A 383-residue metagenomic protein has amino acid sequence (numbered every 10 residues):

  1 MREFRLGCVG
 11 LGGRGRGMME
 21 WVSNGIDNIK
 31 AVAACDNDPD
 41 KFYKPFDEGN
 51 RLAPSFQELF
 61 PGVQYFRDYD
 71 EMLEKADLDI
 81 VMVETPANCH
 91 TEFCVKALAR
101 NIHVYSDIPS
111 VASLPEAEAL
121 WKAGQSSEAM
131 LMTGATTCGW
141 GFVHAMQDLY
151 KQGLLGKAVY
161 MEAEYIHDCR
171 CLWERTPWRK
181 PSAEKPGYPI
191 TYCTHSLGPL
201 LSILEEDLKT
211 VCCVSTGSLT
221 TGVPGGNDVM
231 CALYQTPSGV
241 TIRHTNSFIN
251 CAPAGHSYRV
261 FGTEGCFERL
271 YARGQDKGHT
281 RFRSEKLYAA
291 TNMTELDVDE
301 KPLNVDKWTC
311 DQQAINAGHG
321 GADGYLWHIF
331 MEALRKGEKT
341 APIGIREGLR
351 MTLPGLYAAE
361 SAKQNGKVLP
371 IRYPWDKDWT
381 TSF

Functional and structural regions predicted by a protein language model:
M1-L59: N-terminal Rossmann-like dinucleotide-binding module
E3-G7, K157-Y160, T241: Residues that mark the start of a beta-strand
G10, M130, T137-P224, M230-C231 (+1 more regions): Predominantly a Rossmann-like dinucleotide-binding segment in NAD(P)-dependent oxidoreductases
N28-A31, A333-M351: Glycine- and charged-residue-rich phosphate/anionic-cofactor binding loop of Rossmann-like
E58, G62-L78: A structured beta-alpha segment of the ubiquitous adenosine-cofactor-binding alpha/beta core
R67, S106, T133, C212-S215 (+1 more regions): Short loop/edge segments at beta-strand edges and connector loops that shape dinucleotide/nucleotide cofactor-binding
K75, D79-I80, P86-C138, G153: Beta-strand-loop-alpha-helix segment that lines the small-molecule cofactor/substrate pocket of alpha/beta enzymes
T191, H195-K286, N316, A322-A341 (+2 more regions): Contiguous beta-strand/loop segments that form the cofactor/metal-binding neighborhood of enzyme cores
